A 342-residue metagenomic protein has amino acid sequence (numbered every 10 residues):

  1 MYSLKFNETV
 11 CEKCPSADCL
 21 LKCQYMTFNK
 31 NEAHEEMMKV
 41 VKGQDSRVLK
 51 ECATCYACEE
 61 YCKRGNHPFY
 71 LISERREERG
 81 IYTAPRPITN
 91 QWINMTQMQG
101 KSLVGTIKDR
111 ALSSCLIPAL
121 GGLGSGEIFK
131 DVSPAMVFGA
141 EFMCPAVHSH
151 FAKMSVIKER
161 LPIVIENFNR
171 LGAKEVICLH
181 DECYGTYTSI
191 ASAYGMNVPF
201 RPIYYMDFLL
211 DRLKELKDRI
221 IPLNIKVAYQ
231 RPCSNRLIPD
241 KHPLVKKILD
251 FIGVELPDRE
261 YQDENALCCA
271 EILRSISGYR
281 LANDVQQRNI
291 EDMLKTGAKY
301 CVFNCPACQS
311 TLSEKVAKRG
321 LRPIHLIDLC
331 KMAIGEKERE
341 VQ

Functional and structural regions predicted by a protein language model:
Y2, E8, M26, K30-Y184 (+1 more regions): Iron-sulfur-cluster electron-transfer modules
F6-A33, Y261: A broadly conserved sequence feature marking short terminus-proximal activation segments in nucleic acid-centric
C11-C19, C23, C52-C58, C62 (+5 more regions): Short cysteine clusters
L21-M37, E60-R79, R274-Q286, D292 (+1 more regions): Iron-sulfur (Fe-S) cluster-binding segments and ferredoxin-like electron-carrier domains, especially [2Fe-2S]
I117-G122, S234-I252: Active-site glycine- and acidic-residue-rich loops that bind and position anionic ligands or nucleotide-like cofactors
E127, S133-V198, R236-L237, P243-K247 (+1 more regions): Cofactor-cradling patches in redox/metallo enzymes
V176, R201-L213: Catalytic core of nucleotide-activated saccharide and alditol-phosphate transferases
Y229: Hydrophobic alpha-helical positions that pack around
